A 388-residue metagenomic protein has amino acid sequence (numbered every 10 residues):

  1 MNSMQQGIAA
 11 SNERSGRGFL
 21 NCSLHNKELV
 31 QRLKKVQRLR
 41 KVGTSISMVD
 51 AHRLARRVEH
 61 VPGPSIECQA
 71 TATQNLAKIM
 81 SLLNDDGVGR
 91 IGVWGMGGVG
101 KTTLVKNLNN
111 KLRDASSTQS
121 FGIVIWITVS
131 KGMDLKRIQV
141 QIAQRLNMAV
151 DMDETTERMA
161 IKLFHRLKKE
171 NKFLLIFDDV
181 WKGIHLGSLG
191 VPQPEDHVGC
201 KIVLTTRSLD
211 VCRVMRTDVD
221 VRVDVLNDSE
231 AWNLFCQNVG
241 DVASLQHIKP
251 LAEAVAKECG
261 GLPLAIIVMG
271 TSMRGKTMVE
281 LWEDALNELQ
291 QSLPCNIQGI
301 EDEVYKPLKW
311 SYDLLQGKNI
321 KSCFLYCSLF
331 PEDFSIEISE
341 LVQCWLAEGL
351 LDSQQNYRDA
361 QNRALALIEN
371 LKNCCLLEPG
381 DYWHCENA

Functional and structural regions predicted by a protein language model:
M1-M4, T71-Q74, L104, F173 (+2 more regions): P-loop NTPase nucleotide-binding module
M1-R57: Charged, amphipathic alpha-helical interaction modules
Q6-G7, M48-V49, I91-V93, T103-K106 (+14 more regions): Intrinsically disordered, low-complexity regions enriched in proline, serine, glycine and charged residues
K35-V99, T103-G122, T128-S130, Q139-E170 (+3 more regions): N-terminal flanking helix/linker immediately upstream of nucleotide/cofactor-binding cores
N110-S120, E157-L226: A conserved switch/coupling segment of P-loop NTPase cores
S130-D134, W181-K182, S208-V211, L226-D228 (+2 more regions): Conserved nucleotide-binding/hydrolysis micro-motifs of P-loop NTPases
D134-A143, D151-F177, W181, H197 (+2 more regions): Mid-core helix/loop region of P-loop NTP-binding domains shared across ATPases and GTPases
K136-Q144, G199-L251, V268, D284 (+2 more regions): Alpha-helical sensor/transducer elements of the RecA-like P-loop NTPase core
